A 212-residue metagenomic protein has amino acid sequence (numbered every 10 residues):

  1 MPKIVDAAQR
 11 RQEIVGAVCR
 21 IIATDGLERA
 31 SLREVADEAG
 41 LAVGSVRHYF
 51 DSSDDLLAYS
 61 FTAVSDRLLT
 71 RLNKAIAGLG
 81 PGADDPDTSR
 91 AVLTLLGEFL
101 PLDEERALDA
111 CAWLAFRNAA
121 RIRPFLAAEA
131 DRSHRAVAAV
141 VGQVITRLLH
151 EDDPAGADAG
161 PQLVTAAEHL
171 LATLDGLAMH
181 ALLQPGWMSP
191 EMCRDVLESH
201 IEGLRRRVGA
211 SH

Functional and structural regions predicted by a protein language model:
M1-Q9, R20, A155-G156, V208-H212: N-terminal intrinsically disordered/low-complexity leader segments
R10-C19, V35, S60-V64, L68 (+2 more regions): Generic hydrophobic, amphipathic alpha-helix propensity
E13, A17-Y59: Helix-turn-helix
Y59, N73-D109, A167-L170: Hydrophobic alpha-helical connector segments
L69, E105-L114, P124-E151, D195: Amphipathic alpha-helical packing segments from all-alpha helical-bundle domains
G97-E104, C111-I122, H200: Helix-loop "lid/cap" segments that line or gate small-molecule binding pockets
A127-D131, L148-H212: Hydrophobic/aromatic-rich alpha-helical bundle segments in the mid-to-C-terminal region
